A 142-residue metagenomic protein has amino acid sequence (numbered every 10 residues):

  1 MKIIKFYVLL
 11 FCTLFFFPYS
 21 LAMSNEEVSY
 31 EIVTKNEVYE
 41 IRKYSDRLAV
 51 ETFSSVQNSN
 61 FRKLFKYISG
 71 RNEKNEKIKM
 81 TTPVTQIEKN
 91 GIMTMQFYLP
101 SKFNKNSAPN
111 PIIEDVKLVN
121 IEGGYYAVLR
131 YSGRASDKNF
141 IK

Functional and structural regions predicted by a protein language model:
K2-Y7, L14-K142: A solvent-exposed interaction/effector surface
